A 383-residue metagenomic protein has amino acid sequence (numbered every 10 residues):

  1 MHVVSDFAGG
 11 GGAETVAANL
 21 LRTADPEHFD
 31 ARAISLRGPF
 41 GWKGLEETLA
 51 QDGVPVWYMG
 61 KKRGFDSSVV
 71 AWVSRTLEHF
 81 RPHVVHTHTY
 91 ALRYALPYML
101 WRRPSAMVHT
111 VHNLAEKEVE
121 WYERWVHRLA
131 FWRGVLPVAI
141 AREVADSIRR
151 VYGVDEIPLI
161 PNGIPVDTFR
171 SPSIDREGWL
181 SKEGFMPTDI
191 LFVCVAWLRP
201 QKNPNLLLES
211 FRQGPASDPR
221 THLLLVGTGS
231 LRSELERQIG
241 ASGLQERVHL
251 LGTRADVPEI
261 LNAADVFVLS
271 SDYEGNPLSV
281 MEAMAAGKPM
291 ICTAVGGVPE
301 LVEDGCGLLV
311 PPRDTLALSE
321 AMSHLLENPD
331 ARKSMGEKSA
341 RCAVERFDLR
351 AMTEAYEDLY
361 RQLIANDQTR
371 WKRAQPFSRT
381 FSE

Functional and structural regions predicted by a protein language model:
V3-S67, L159, S230: N-terminal strand-loop element at the rim of the active site of nucleotide-sugar-dependent glycosyltransferases
G11-R22, I190-Q213, L223-L225, S230-R237 (+2 more regions): A conserved mid-protein helix/loop that constitutes part of the nucleotide-sugar donor-binding site
E47, R170-F185, G240, A331 (+1 more regions): A short helix/loop element that forms part of the nucleotide-sugar donor recognition site in Leloir-type
E143, G163: Carbohydrate-associated surface elements
S181, H324, A331-R346, M352-D358: A short, well-ordered alpha-helix in the C-terminal region of glycosyltransferases
T253, D272: Aromatic "clamp/platform" in nucleotide-sugar-dependent glycosyltransferases that forms part of the donor/acceptor
P289-C292: Short hydrophobic beta-strand element within catalytic cores of glycosyltransferases and related nucleotide-activated
D304, L308-T315, H324-D330: Conserved acidic donor-binding segment of nucleotide-sugar-dependent glycosyltransferases
